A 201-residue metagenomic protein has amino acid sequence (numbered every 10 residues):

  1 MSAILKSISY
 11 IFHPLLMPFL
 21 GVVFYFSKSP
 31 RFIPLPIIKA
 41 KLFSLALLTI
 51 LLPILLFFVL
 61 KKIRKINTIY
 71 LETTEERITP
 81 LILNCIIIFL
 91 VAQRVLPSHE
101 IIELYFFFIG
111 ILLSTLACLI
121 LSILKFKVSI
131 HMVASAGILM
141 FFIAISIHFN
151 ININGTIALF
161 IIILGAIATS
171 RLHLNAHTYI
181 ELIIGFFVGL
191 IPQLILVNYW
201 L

Functional and structural regions predicted by a protein language model:
M1-L5: Short, Lys/Arg-rich, polar N-terminal cytosolic tail immediately upstream of the first transmembrane signal-anchor
I8, N67-L83: Juxtamembrane helix-capping/reentrant segments at transmembrane boundaries
I8-S29: The first (N-terminal) embedded transmembrane alpha-helix
K28-I38, I66-I69, L96-I101, L201: Membrane-interface helix termini and inter-helical loops of multi-pass transporters
L35-L51, T73-E75: Loop-to-helix transition at the N-terminal end of transmembrane alpha-helices
F58-K65, A92-L104: Transmembrane alpha-helix boundary signature
I82-Q93, L113, A134-L139: Core segments of transmembrane alpha-helices that mediate helix-helix packing or line hydrophobic substrate/ligand
E103-L201: Membrane-embedded catalytic cores of phosphoryl/pyrophosphoryl-handling enzymes
